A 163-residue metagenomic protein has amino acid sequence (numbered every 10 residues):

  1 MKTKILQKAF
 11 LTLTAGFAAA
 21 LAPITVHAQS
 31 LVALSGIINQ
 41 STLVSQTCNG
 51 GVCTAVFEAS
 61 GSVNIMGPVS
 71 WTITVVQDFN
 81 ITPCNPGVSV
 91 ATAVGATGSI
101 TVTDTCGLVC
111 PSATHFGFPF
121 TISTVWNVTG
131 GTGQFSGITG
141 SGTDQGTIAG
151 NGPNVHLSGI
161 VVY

Functional and structural regions predicted by a protein language model:
K2-L13: Bacterial N-terminal signal peptides that target proteins for export
T12-L21: Bacterial N-terminal signal peptides
L21-H27: Bacterial Sec-dependent signal peptides at the C-terminal "C-region" and cleavage site
H27-Y163: Beta-strand-enriched cores of mature, soluble protein domains
